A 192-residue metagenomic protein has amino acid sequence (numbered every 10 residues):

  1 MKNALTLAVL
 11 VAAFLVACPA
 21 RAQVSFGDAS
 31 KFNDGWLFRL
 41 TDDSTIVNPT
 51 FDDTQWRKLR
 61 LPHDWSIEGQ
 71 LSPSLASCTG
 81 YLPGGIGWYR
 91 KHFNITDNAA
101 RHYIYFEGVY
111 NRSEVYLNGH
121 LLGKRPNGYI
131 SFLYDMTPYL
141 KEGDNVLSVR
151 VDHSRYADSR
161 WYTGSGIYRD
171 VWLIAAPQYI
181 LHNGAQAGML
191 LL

Functional and structural regions predicted by a protein language model:
M1-V9: Bacterial N-terminal signal peptides that target proteins for export
A8-V16: Bacterial N-terminal signal peptides
A22-S74, V146-R150, S154, G166-I167 (+1 more regions): Accessory carbohydrate-binding/adhesion or oligomerization-edge regions at the termini of glycan-active proteins
S30-F32, D42, T79, G84-L190: Accessory beta-strand-rich segments of carbohydrate-active enzymes
